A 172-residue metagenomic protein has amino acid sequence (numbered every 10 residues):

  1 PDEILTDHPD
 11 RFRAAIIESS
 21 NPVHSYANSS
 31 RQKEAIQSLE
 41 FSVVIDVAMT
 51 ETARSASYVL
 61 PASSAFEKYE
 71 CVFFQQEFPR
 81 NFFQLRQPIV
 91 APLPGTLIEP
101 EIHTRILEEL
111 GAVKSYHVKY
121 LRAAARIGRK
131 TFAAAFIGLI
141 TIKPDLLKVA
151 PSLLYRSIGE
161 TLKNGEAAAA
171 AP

Functional and structural regions predicted by a protein language model:
P1-T141, D145: Non-catalytic alpha/beta scaffold blocks inside enzyme catalytic domains
T131-P172: Long, low-complexity segments enriched in small/aliphatic residues
